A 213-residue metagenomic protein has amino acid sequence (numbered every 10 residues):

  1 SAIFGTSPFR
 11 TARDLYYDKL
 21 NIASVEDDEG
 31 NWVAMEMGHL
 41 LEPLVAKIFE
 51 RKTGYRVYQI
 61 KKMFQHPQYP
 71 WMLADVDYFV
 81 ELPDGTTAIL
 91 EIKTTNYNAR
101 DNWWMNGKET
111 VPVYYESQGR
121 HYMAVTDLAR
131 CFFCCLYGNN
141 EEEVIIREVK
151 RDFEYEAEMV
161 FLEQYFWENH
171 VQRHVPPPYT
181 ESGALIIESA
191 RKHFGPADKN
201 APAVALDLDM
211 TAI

Functional and structural regions predicted by a protein language model:
S1-I213: Accessory terminal regions of nucleic-acid processing enzymes
